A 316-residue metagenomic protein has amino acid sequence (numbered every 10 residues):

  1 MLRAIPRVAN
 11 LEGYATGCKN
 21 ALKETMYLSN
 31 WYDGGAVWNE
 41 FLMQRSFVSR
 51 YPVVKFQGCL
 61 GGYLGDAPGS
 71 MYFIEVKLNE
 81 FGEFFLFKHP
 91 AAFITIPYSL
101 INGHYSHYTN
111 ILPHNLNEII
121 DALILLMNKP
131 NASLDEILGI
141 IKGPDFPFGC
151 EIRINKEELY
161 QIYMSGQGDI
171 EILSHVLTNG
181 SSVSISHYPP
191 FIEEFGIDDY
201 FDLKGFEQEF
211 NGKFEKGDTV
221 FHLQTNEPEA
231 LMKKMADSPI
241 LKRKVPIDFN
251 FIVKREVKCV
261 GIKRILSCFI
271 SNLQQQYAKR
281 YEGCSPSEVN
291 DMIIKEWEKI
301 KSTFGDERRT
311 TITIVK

Functional and structural regions predicted by a protein language model:
M1-G168: Catalytic phosphate-handling regions of large nucleic-acid enzymes and associated NTPases
H107-K316: C-terminal interaction appendages of subunits in large macromolecular complexes
